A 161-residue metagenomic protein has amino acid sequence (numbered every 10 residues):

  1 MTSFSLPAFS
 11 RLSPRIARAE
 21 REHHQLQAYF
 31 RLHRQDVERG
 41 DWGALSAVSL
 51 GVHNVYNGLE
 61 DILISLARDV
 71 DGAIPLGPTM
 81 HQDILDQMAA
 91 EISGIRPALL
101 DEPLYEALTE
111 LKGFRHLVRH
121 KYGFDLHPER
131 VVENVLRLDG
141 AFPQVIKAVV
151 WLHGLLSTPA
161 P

Functional and structural regions predicted by a protein language model:
M1-P161: Solvent-exposed interaction patches of small proteins and small membrane subunits
